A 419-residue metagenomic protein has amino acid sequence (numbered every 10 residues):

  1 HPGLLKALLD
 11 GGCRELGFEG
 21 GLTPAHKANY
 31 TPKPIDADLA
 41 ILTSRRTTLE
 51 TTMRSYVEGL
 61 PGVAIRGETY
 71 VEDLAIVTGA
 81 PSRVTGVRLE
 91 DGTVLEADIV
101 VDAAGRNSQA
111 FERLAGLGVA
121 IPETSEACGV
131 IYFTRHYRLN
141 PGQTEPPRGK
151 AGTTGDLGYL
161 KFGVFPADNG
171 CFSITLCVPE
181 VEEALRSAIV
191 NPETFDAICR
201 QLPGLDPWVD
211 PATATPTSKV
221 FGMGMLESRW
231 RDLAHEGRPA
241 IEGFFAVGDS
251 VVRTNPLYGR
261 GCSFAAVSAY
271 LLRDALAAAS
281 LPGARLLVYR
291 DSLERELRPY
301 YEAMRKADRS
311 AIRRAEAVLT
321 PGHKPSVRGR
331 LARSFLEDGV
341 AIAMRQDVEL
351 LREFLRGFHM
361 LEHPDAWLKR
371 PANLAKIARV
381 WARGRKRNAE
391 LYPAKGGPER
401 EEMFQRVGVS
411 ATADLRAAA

Functional and structural regions predicted by a protein language model:
H1-A25: N-terminal FAD cofactor-binding segment of flavoenzymes
K27-R46, E50, V84, C177-V181: Helix-loop-beta segment of a Rossmann-like dinucleotide-binding subdomain
D36-S55, R66, A103, Q109: Short beta-strand to alpha-helix junction loop
T43, A184-L271, A275-Y300: FAD/FMN-dependent oxidoreductases across multiple families
L49, G261-S268, A332, L336: Catalytic-loop motifs flanking and including active-site residues across diverse enzymes
Y56-G59, A103, G116, L271 (+1 more regions): Active-site catalytic microenvironments for nucleophilic, acid-base chemistry
G59-Q201: Predominantly flavin-linked oxidoreductase catalytic cores and closely associated redox partners
R273-A419: C-terminal helical "tail/cap" subdomain of flavin- and related membrane-associated enzymes
